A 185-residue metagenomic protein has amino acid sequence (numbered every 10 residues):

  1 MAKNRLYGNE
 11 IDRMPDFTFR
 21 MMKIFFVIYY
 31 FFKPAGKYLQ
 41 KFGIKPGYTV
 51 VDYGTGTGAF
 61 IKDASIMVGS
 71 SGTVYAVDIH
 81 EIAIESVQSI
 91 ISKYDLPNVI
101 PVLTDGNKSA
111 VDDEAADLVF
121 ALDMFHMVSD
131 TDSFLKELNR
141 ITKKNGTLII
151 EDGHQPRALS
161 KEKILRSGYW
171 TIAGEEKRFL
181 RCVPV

Functional and structural regions predicted by a protein language model:
Y29-Y48: Conserved alpha-helix/loop element of class I SAM-dependent methyltransferases that forms part of the SAM/SAH-binding
G47-G56: Conserved class I S-adenosyl-L-methionine
S65-I66, D132-T147: A short glycine-rich, Lys/Arg-flanked "PGG" loop and its adjoining helix->strand segment in the class I
H80: Conserved SAM/SAH-binding beta-strand->alpha-helix loop
D95-G106: Conserved SAM-binding strand-loop segment of SAM-dependent methyltransferases
N107-V119: A short acidic, Gly/Pro-enriched loop at the edge of an enzyme's catalytic core that lines a small-molecule cofactor
D117-D130: A short SAM/SAH-binding and catalytic strip from SAM-dependent methyltransferases
